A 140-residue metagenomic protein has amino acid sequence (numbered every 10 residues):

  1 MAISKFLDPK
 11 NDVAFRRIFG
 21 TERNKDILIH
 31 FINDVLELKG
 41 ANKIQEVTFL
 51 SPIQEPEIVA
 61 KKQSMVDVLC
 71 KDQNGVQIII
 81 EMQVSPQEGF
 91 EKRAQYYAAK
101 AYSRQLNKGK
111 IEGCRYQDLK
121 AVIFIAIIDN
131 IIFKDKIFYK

Functional and structural regions predicted by a protein language model:
M1-K140: Elongated, amphipathic alpha-helical interaction scaffolds
